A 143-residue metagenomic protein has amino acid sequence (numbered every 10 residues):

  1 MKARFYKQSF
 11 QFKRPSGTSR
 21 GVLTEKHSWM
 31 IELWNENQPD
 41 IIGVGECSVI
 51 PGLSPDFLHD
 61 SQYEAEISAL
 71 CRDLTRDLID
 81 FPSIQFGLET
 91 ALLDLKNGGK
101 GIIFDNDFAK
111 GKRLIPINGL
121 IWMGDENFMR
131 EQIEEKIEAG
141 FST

Functional and structural regions predicted by a protein language model:
M1-T143: N-terminal capping/lid subdomain adjacent to the active-site entrance of alpha/beta enzymes
